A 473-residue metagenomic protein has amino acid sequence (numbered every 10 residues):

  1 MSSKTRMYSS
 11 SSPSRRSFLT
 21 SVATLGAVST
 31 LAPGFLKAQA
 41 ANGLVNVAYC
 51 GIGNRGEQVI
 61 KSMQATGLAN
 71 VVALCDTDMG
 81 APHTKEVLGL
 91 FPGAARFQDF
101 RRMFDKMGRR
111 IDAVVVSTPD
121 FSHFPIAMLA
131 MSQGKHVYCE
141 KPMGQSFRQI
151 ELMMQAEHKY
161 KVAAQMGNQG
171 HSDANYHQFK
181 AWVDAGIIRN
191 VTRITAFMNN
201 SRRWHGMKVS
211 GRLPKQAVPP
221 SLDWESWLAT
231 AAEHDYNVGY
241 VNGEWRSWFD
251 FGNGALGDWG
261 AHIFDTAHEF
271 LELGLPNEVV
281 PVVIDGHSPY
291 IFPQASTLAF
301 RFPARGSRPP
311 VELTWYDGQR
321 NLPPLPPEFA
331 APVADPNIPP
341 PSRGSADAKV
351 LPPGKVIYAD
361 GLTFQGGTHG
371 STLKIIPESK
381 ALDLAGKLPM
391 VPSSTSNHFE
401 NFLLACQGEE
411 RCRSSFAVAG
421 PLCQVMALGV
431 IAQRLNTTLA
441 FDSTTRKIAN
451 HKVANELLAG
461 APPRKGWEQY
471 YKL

Functional and structural regions predicted by a protein language model:
S2-C139, E151-A163, Y471: N-terminal glycine-/serine-/threonine-rich beta1-alpha1-beta2 phosphate-ribose binding loop of Rossmann-like
N46-C50, V71-C75, V115-V116, Y138-C139 (+8 more regions): Structural recognition of the beta-strand scaffold that forms the well-ordered cores of secreted hydrolase catalytic
N54, Q58, E86, D99-R102 (+10 more regions): Extracytoplasmic/secreted proteins, especially bacterial periplasmic and envelope-associated proteins
Q58-S62, H83-V87, F124-L129, Q149-I150 (+5 more regions): Short, solvent-exposed loop/turn and secondary-structure capping segments
D78, S117-S122, M143-Q145, I150 (+4 more regions): Short, solvent-exposed turn/loop segments enriched in Gly/Ser/Thr/Pro and often Arg
H136-Y138, G144-S221, S226: A contiguous active-site-proximal alpha/beta segment in oxidoreductase catalytic domains
Q178, N190, T195-S201, H205-A417 (+1 more regions): Contiguous beta-strand/loop segments that form the cofactor/metal-binding neighborhood of enzyme cores
